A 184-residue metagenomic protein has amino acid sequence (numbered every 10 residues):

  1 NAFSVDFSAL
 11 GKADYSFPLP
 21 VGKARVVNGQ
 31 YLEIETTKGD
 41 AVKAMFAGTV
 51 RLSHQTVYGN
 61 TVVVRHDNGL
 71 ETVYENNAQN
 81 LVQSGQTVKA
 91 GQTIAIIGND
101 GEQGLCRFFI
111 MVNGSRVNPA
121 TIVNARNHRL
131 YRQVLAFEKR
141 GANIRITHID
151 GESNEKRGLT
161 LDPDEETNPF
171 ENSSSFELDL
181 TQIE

Functional and structural regions predicted by a protein language model:
N1-N60, A90, R132-E184: Surface-exposed, glycine-biased beta-strand/turn segments
G29-Y31, N76, R107, N113: Histidine-centered divalent metal-coordination motifs
E35, R65-D67, M111: A generic structural motif
G39-V42, A78-Q86: Short, surface-exposed secondary-structure edge patches
D40, N68-E71, S115: Short acidic/polar mixed-charge low-complexity motifs
M45-L81, L105-R107: Zn2+-dependent peptidoglycan hydrolase active-site motif and core
Q86-G158, D162: Conserved, short, structured surface segments that act as functional micro-motifs
